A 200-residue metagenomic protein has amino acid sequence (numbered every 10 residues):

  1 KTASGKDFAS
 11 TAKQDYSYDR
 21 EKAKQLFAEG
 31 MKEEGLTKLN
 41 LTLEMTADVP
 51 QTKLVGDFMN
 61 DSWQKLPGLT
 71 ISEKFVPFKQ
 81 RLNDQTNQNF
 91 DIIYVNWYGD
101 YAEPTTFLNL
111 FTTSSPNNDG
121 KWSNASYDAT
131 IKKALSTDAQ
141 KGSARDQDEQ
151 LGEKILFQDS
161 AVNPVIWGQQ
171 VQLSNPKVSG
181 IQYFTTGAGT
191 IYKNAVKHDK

Functional and structural regions predicted by a protein language model:
K1-E29, D48-T52, Q140: Structural transition elements
S4-F8, L110, V165, F184: Flexible, surface-exposed loop/gating regions in the mature catalytic domains of secreted/periplasmic hydrolases
Q14-S17, T70-R81, N109-P176, K200: Extracytoplasmic/peripheral linker and loop segments enriched in polar/acidic and small residues with frequent Thr/Pro
K38-D48, I71-K74: Short, well-ordered beta-strand elements
A47-Q51, F78-Q80, Y98-A102, Q170-L173: Solvent-exposed loop/turn segments at secondary-structure junctions within structured extracellular/periplasmic domains
D57-K65, K79-F90: Short helices/loops that flank or line small-molecule/ion binding pockets
D91-N96: Paired acidic/hydrophobic, glycine-rich loop segments that form the ligand-binding mouth/hinge of periplasmic-binding
Q172-K200: Long beta-strand-rich cores associated with HINT superfamily self-processing modules
